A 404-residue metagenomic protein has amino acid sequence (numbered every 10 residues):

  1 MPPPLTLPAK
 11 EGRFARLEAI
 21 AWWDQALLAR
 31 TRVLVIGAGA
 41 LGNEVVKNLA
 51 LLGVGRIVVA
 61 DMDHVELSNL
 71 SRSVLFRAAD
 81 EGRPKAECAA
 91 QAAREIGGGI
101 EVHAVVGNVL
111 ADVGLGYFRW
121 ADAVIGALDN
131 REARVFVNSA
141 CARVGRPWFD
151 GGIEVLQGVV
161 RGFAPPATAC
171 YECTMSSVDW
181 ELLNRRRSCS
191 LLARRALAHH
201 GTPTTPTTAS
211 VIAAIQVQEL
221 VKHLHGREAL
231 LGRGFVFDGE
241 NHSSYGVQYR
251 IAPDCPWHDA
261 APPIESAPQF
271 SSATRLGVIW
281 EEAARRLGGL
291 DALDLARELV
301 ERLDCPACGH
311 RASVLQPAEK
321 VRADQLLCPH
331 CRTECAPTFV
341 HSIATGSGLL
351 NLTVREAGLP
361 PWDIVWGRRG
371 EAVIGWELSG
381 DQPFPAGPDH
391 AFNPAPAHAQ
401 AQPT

Functional and structural regions predicted by a protein language model:
M1-L34, L67, P317-D324, T338-T404: N-terminal charged helix/coil linker that caps or initiates catalytic domains
L34-A38, V59: Hydrophobic Val/Ile/Leu positions in short beta-strands of Rossmann-like dinucleotide-binding domains
L41: Hydrophobic/small residue at the entry helix of a nucleotide-binding pocket
V54-G98: Glycine-rich phosphate-binding loop and adjoining beta1-alpha1-beta2 segment of Rossmann-like nucleotide-binding folds
A123-F163: ADP-ribose/adenylate-binding Rossmann-like module
T168-T207: The feature captures the short pre-catalytic strand/loop hairpin that immediately precedes and shapes the active-site
C170, C255, L303-C308, C328-C331: Short cysteine-rich clusters marking metal-coordination/redox-active sites
R194-G232: Conserved anion/nucleotide-ligand pocket segment
